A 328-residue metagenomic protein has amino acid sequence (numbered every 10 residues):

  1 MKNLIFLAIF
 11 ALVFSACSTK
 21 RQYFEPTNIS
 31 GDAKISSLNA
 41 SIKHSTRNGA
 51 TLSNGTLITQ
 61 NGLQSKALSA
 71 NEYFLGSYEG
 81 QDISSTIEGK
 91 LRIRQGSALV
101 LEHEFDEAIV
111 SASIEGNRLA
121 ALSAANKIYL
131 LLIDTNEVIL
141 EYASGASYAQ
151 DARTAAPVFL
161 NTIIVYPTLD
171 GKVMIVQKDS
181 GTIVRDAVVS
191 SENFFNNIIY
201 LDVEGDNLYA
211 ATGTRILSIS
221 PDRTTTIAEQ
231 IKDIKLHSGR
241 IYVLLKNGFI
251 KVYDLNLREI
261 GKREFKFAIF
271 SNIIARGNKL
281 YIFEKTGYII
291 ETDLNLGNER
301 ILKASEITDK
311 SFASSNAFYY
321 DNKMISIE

Functional and structural regions predicted by a protein language model:
A11-K34: Bacterial Sec signal peptide processing site at the extreme N-terminus
A33, N61-Y73, S97-E104, E137-A149 (+4 more regions): A short beta-strand motif characteristic of beta-propeller blades
A33-T46, K66-Q81, E104-N117, A149-P157 (+4 more regions): Repeated scaffold domains used in trafficking and secretory/extracellular systems, primarily beta-propellers
S53-I58, I87-R92, A98, A125-Y129 (+6 more regions): Loop/turn residues immediately N-terminal
V138, S147-I227: Solenoidal tandem-repeat scaffolds enriched in leucines and small polar residues
S191, F195-N272, N278-K279: Eukaryotic tandem repeat interaction scaffolds
R240, L245, F249-E328: Hydrophilic extracytoplasmic domains
